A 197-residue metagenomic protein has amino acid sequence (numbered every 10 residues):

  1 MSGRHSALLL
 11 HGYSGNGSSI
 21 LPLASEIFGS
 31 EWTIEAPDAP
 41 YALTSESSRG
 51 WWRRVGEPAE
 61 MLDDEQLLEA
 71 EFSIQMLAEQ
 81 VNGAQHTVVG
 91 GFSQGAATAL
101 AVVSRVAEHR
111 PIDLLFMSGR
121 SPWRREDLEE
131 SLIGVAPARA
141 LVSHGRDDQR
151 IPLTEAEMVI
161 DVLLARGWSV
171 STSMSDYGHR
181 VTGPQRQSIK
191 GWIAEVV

Functional and structural regions predicted by a protein language model:
M1-A84: Serine-hydrolase catalytic machinery in alpha/beta-hydrolase-like enzymes
G12-G15, R120, R146: Active-site glycine-rich loops that stabilize anionic/oxyanionic intermediates across multiple enzyme folds
I20-L23, L128-E129, P152-D161: Short alpha-helix in the alpha/beta-hydrolase fold that links the catalytic acid
V89-G91, M117: Short beta-strand immediately N-terminal to the catalytic nucleophile in serine-hydrolase-like folds
G91-G95, A99: Gly/Ala-rich beta-loop-alpha elbow adjacent to hydrolase catalytic centers
H109-P122: A conserved short beta-strand
L141-H144, D148: Short beta-strand/loop motif that positions the catalytic acidic residue of the alpha/beta-hydrolase fold
T154-V197: C-terminal catalytic histidine-bearing segment of alpha/beta-hydrolase fold enzymes
